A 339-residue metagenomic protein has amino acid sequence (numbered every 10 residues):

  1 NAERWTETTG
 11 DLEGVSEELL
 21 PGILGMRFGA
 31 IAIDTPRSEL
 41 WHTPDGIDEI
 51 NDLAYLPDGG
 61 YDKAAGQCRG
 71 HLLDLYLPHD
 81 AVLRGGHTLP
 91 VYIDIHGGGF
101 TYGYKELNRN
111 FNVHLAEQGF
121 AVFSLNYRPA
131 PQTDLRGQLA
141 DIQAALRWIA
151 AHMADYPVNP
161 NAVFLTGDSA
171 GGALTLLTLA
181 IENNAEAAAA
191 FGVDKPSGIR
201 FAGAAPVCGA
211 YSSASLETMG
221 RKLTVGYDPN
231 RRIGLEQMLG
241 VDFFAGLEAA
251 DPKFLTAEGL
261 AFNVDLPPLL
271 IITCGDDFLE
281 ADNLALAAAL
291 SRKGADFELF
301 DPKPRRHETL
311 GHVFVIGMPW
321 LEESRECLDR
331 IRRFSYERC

Functional and structural regions predicted by a protein language model:
N1-C339: Alpha/beta-hydrolase superfamily serine-hydrolase fold, recognizing
